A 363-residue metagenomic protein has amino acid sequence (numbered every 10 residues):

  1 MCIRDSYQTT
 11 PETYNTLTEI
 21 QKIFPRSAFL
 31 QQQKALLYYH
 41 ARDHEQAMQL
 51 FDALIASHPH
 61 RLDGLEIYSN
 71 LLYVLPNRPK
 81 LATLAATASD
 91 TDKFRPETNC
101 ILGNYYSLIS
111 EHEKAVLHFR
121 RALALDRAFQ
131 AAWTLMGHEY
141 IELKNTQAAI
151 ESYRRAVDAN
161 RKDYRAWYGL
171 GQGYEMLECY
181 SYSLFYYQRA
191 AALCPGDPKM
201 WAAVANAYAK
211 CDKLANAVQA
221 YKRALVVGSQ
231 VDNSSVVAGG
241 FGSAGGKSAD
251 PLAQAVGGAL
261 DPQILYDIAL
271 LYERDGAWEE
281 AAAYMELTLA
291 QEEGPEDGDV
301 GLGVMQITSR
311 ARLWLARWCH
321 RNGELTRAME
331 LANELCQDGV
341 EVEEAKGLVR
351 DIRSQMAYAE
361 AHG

Functional and structural regions predicted by a protein language model:
M1-S6: Conserved small/polar residues in nucleotide/adenosyl-binding loops
S27, R61, R95, F129 (+7 more regions): Residue-level recognition of tetratricopeptide repeat
